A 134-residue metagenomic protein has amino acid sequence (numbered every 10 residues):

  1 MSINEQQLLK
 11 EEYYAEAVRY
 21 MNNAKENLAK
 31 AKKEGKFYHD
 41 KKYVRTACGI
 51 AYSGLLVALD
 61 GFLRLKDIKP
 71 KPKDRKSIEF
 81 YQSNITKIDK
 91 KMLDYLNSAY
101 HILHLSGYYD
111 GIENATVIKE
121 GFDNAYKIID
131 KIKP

Functional and structural regions predicted by a protein language model:
M1-P134: Terminal alpha-helical segments
